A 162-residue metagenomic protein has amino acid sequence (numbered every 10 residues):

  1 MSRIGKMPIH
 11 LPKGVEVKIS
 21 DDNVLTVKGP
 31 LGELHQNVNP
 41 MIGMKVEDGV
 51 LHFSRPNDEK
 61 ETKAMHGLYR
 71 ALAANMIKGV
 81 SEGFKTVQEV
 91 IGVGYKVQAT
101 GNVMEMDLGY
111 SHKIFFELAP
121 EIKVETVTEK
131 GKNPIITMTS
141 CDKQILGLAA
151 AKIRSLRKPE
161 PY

Functional and structural regions predicted by a protein language model:
M1-Y162: Structural preference for solvent-exposed beta-strand-turn elements and adjacent flexible terminal/loop segments within
